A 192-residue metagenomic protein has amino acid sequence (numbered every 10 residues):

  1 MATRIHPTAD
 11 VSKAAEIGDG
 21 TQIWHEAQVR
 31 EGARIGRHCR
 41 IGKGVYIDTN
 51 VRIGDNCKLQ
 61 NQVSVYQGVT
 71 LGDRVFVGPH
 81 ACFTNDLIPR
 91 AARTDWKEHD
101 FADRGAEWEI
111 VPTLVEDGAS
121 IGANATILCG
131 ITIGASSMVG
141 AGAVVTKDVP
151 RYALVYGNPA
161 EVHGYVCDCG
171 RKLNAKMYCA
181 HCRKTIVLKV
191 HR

Functional and structural regions predicted by a protein language model:
A2-P7, I23-T132, G164, G170: Flexible, glycine/small-residue-enriched loop-and-beta-strand segment within the central core of proteins
D19: Glycine/alanine-rich phosphate-binding loops at beta-alpha junctions
H80, G142, A160: ATP/adenylate-binding site constellation spanning eukaryotic-like Ser/Thr protein kinases, ABC-transporter
A135-M138, V144: Internal alpha/beta core interface subdomains
V149: Glycine/proline-rich active-site loop of Rossmann-fold NAD(P)-dependent oxidoreductases
V162, R171-N174, T185-L188: Cys/His-rich microdomains that often coordinate metals
C167, C179-C182: Short cysteine-rich clusters marking metal-coordination/redox-active sites
